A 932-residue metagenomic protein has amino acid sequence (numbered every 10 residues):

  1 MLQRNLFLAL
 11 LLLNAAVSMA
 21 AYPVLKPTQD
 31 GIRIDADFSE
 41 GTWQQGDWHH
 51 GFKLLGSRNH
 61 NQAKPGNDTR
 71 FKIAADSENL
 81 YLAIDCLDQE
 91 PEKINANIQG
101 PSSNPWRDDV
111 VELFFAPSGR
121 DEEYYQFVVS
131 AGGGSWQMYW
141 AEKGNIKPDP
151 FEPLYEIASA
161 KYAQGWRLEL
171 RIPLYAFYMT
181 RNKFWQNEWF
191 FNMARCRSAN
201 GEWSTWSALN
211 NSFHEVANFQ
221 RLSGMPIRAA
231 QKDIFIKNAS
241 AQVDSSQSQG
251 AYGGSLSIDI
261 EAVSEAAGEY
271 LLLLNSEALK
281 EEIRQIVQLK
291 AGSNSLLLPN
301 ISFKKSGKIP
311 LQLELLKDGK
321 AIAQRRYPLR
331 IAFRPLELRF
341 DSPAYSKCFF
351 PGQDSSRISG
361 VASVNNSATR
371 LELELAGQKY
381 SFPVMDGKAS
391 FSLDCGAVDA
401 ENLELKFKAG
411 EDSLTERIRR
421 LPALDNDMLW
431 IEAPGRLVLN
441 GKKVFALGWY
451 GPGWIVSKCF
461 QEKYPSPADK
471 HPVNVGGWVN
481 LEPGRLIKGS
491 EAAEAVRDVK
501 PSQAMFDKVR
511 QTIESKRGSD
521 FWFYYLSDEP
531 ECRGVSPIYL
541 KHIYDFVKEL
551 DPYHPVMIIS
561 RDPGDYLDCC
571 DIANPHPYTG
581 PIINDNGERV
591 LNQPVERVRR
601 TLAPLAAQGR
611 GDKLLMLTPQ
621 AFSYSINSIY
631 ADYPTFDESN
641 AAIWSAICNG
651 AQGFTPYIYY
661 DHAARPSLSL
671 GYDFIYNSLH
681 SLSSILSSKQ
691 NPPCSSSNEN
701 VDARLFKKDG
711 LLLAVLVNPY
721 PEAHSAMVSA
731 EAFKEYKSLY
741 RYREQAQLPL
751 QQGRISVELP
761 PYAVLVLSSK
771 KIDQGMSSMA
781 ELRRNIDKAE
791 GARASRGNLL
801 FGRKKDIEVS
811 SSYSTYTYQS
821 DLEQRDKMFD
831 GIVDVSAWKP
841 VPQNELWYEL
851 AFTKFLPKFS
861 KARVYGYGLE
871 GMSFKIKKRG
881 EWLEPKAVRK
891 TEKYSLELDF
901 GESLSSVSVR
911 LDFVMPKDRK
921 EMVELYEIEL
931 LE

Functional and structural regions predicted by a protein language model:
A20-L273, E277, D318: Structural preference for beta-rich elements and adjacent junctions enriched in aromatics
I34-A36, E40-L54, E781-L856, Y865-G868 (+2 more regions): Disordered, acidic Ser/Thr/Pro-rich linker "stalks" and the adjacent N-terminal cap of the next globular domain
A229-N238, Y327-P351, E416-F445, S778-F801: Low-complexity, Pro/Ser/Thr- and charge-rich linker/hinge segments at domain boundaries
S245-D259, A344-V361: Contiguous beta-strand segments within globular domains
L256-E261, E265-A278, I283-Q285, L311-L313 (+4 more regions): Beta-strand-rich binding/interaction modules
K347-G352, S359-G360, F407-A409, T415-E735 (+1 more regions): Glycan-processing catalytic domains of CAZymes
P383-D399, S696, D709-D821, Y865-Y867 (+1 more regions): C-terminal beta-sandwich/jelly-roll accessory domains of carbohydrate-active enzymes
D830-E884, E892-E932: Aromatic, loop-rich ligand-recognition surfaces of beta-strand-rich domains
